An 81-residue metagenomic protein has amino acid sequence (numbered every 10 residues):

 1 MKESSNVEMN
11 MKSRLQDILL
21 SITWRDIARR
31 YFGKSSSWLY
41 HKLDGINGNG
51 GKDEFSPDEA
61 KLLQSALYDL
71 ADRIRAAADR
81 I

Functional and structural regions predicted by a protein language model:
M1-S21, A66: A short, Lys/Arg-rich alpha-helix, primarily the initiator
D17, R29, D53: Short, charged/polar micro-motifs that form catalytic or ligand-binding hotspots
S21, G33-S36: Alpha-helix boundary/capping and short turn/kink residues
T23-Y31: Short alpha-helical "recognition helix" segments of helix-turn-helix
S35-D53: Recognition helix of helix-turn-helix/homeodomain-like DNA-binding domains that insert into the DNA major groove
E54-I74: DNA major-groove recognition helix of helix-turn-helix/homeodomain DNA-binding modules
I74-I81: Short, charged recognition helix plus adjacent turn of helix-turn-helix-like nucleic-acid-binding domains
